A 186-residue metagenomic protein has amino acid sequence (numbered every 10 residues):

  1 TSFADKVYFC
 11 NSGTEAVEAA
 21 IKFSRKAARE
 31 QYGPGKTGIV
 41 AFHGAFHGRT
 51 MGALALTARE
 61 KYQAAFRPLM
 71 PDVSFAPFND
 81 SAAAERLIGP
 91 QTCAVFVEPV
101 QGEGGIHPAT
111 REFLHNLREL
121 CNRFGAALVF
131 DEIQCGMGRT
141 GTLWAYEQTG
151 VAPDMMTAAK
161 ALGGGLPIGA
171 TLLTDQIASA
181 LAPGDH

Functional and structural regions predicted by a protein language model:
T1-H186: Conserved N-terminal phosphate-binding loop of PLP-dependent enzymes in the Aspartate aminotransferase
